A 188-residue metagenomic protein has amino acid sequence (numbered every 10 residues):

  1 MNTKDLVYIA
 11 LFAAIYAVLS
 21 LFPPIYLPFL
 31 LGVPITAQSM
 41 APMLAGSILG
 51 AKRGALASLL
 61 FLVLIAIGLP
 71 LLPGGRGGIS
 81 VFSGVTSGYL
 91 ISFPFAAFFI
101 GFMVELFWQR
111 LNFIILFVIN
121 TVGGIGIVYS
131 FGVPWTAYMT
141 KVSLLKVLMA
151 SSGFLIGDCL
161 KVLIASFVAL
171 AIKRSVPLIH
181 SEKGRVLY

Functional and structural regions predicted by a protein language model:
M1-A55: Hydrophobic transmembrane alpha-helices
L6-L11, M40-L44, A55-L60, T86-I91 (+3 more regions): Hydrophobic alpha-helical transmembrane segments
V7, V18, I79-V128: Short helix-perturbing small/polar motifs within transmembrane alpha-helices
S20-V33, L62-A96: Interfacial aromatic-anchored transmembrane helix boundaries in multi-pass membrane proteins
P24, G54-A57, F61, L69 (+5 more regions): Alpha-helical transmembrane segments and their lipid-water interface positions in multi-pass membrane proteins
P28-P42, L62-L71, F98-L111, I172 (+1 more regions): Hydrophobic alpha-helical transmembrane segments
L31, G75, R110-V186: Membrane-embedded alpha-helical hairpins and interfacial helices in multi-pass inner-membrane proteins
S47-I48, S92-I100, D158-A171: Hydrophobic cores of alpha-helical transmembrane segments in multi-pass inner/ER membrane proteins, independent
